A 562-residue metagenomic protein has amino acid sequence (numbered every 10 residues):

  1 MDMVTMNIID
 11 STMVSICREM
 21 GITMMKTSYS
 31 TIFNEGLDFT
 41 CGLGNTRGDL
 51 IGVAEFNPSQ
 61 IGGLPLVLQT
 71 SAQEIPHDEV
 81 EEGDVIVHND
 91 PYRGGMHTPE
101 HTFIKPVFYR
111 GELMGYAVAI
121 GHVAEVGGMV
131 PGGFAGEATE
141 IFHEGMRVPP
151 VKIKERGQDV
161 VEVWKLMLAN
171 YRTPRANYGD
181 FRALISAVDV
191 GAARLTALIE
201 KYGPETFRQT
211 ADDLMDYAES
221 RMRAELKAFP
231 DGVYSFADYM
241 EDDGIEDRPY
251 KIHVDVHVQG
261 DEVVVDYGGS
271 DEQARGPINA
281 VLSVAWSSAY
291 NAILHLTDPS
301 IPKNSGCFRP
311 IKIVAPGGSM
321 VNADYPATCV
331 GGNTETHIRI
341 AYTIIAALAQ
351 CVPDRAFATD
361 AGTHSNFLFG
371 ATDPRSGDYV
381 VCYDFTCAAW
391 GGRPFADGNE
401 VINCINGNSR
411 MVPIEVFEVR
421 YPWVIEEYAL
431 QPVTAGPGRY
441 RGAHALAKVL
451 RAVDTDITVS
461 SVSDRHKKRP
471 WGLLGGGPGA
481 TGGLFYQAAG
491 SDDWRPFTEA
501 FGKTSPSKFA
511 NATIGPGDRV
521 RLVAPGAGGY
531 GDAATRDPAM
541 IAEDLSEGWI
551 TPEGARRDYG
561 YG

Functional and structural regions predicted by a protein language model:
M1-E82, V87-Y109, L113-G562: Glycine/proline-enriched, intrinsically flexible loops and inter-domain linkers
